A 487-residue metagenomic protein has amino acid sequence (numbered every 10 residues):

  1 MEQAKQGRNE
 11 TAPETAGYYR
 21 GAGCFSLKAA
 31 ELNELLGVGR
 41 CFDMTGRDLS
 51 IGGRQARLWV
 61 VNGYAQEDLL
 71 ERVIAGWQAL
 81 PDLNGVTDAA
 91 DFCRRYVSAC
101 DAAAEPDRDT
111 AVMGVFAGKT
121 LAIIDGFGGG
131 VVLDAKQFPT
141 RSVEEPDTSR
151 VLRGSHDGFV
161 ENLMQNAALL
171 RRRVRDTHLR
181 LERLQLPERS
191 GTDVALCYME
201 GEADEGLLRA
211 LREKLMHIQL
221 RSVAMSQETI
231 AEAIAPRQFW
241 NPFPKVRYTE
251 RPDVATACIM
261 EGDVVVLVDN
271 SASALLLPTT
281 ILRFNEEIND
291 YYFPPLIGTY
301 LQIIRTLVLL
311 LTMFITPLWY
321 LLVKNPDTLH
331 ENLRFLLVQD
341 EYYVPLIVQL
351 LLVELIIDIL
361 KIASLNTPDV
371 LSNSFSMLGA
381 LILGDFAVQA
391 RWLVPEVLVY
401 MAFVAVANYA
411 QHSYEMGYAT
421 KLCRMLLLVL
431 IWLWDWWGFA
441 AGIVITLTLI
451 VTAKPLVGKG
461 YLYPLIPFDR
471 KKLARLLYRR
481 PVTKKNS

Functional and structural regions predicted by a protein language model:
M1-L318, L322, P326-E331, F335-L337 (+1 more regions): Membrane-embedded alpha-helical signal segments
N33, R171, T256, I357 (+2 more regions): Short glycine-/small-residue-rich flexible loop motifs, especially phosphate/cofactor-binding loops
S142, S155-G158, R175-H178, E182 (+7 more regions): Long alpha-helical, hydrophobic tracts
V266, S273, T279-H412, M416-L427: Transmembrane alpha-helical segments that form the functional core of multipass membrane systems
P395-V397, M401-S487: Hydrophobic alpha-helical transmembrane segments of membrane transport and translocation systems, primarily multi-pass
